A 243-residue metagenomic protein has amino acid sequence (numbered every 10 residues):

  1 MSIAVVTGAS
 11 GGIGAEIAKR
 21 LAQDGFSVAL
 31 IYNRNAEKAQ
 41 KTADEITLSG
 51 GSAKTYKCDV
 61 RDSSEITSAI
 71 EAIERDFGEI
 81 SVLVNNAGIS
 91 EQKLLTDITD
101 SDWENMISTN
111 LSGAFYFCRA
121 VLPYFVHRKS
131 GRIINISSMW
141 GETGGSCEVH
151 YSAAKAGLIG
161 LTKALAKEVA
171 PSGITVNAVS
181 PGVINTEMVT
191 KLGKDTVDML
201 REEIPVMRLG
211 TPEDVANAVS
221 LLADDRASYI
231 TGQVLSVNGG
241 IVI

Functional and structural regions predicted by a protein language model:
S10-G11: Conserved glycine-rich cofactor-binding loop
F26-A39: Conserved glycine-rich Rossmann-like NAD(P)H-binding loop of the short-chain dehydrogenase/reductase
I89, T96-F115, S130, I134 (+2 more regions): Catalytic Tyr-X3-Lys loop
L94-L95, D102-I107, V189, T196 (+1 more regions): Substrate-binding pocket helix/loop in short-chain dehydrogenase/reductase
F115, S130, R208-V237, V242: C-terminal substrate-recognition "lid" of short-chain dehydrogenase/reductases
C118, A154, T162: Active-site helix of classical SDR
P123, K167-P171, S228: Alpha-helical segment proximal to the catalytic Tyr-Lys
S138: Residue(s) in the substrate-gating loop at a strand-loop-helix junction that position the organic substrate next
